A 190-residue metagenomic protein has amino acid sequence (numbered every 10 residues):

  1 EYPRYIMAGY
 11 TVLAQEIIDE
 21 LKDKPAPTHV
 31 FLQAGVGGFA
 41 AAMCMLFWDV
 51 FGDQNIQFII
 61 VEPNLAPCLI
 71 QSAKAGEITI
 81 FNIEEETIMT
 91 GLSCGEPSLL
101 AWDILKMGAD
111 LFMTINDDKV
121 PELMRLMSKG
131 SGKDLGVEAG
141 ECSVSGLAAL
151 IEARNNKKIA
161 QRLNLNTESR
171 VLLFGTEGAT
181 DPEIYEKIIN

Functional and structural regions predicted by a protein language model:
E1-M107, A160-N190: Glycine-rich phosphate/pyrophosphate-binding loop at beta-loop-alpha junctions
M7, A26, P97-N166: Active-site-adjacent helical/loop segments in soluble small-molecule enzymes
